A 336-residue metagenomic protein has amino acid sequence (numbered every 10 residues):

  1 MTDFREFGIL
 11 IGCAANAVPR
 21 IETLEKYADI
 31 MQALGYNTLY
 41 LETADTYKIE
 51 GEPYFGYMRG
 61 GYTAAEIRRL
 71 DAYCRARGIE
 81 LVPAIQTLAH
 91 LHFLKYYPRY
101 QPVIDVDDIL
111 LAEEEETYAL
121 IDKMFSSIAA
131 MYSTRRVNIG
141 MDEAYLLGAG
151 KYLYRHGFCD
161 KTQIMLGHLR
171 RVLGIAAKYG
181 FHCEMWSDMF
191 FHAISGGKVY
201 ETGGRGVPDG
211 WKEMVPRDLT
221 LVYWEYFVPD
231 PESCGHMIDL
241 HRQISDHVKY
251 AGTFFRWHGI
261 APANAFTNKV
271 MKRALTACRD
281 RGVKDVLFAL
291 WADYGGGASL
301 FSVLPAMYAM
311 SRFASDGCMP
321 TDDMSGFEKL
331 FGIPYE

Functional and structural regions predicted by a protein language model:
M1-Y179, E184, Y250-G252, N264: Feature activates predominantly on carbohydrate-active enzymes
R20, L24-E25, D29, R69-A72 (+5 more regions): Substrate-binding groove of N-acetylhexosamine-processing glycoside hydrolases
